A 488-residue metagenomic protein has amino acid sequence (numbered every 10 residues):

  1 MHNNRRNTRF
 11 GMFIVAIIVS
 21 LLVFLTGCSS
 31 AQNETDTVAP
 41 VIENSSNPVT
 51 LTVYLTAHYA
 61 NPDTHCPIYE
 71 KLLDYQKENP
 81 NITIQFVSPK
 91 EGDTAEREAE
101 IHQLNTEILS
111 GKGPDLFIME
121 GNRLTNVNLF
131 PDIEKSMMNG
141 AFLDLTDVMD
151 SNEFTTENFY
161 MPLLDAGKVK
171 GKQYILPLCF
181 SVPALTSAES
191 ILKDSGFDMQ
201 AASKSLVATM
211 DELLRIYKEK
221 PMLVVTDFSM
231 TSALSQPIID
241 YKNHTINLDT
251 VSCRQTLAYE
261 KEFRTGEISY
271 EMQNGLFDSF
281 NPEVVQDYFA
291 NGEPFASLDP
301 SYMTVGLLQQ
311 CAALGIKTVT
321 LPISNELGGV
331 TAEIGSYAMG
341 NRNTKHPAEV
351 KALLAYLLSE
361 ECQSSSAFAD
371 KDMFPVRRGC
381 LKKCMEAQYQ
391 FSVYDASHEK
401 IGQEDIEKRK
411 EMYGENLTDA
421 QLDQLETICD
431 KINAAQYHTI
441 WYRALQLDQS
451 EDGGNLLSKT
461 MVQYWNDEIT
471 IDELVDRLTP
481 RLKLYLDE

Functional and structural regions predicted by a protein language model:
H2-N3, L25-P131, K459, E468-E488: Conserved N-terminal structural module of periplasmic/extracytoplasmic solute-binding proteins
I14-T26: Bacterial N-terminal signal peptides
S88, Q310-H398: Extracytoplasmic/periplasmic substrate-recognition and gating elements
M119-P183, K317-I323: Hinge/lid segment of periplasmic solute-binding proteins
D144-N158, A202-S205, Q236-A258, E262-F263 (+2 more regions): Short, solvent-exposed loop/beta-turn-alpha elements that line the ligand-binding surface or hinge of extracytoplasmic
D165-L185, L206-K261, G292-A296: Extracytoplasmic/periplasmic solute-binding protein
L213-Y217, T245-P282, L308-A312, I316-I323: Glycine-centered hinge/linker elements that transmit conformational signals in sensory and ligand-binding systems
D395-L486: C-terminal capping/gating helix-and-loop segments adjacent to ligand/active sites or protein-protein/ligand interfaces
